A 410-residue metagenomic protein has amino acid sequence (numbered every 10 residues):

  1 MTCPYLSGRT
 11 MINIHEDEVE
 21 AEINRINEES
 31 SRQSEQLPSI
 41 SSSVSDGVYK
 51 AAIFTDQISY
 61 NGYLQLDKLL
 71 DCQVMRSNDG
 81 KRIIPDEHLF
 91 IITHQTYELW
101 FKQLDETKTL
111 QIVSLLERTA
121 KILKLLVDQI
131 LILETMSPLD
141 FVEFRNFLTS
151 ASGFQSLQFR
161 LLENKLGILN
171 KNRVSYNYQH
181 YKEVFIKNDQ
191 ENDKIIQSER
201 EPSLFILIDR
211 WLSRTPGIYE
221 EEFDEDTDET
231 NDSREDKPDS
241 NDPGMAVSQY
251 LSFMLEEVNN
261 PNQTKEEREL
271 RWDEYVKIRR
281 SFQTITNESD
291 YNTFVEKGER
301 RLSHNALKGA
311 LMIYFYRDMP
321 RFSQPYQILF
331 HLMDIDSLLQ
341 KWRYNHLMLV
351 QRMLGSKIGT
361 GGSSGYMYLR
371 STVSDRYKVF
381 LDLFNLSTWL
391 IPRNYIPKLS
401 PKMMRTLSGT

Functional and structural regions predicted by a protein language model:
T2-T410: Surface-exposed peri-terminal alpha-helical interaction modules
